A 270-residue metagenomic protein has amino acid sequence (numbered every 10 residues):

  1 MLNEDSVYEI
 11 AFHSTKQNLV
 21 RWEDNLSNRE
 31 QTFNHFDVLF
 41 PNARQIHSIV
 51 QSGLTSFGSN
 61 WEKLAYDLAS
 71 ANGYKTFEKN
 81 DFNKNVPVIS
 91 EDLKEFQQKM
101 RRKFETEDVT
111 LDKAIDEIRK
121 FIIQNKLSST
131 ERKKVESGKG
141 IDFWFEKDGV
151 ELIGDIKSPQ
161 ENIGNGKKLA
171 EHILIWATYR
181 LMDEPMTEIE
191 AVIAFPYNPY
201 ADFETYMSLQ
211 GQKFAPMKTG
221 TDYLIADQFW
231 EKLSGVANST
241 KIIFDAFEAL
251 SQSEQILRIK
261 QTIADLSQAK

Functional and structural regions predicted by a protein language model:
M1-P87, D265-K270: Nuclease-adjacent, charged terminal/linker segments that flank catalytic cores
D5, E9, T130-K133, A194-N198: Extended alpha-helical scaffold and adjacent linker segments that couple domains and build interaction/assembly
Q17-V20, F36-L39, W61-A65, K79-Q98 (+3 more regions): Charge-enriched interaction surfaces
V50-Q51, N125-R132, I156-G164: Surface-exposed cleft-lining segments at the edges of enzyme active sites
A69, I141-Q160: Conserved catalytic cores of phosphodiester-cleaving nucleases, focusing on short active-site segments
D81-D148: Active-site metal-binding core of divalent-cation-utilizing nuclease and nuclease-like domains
P159-D183: Mg2+/Mn2+-dependent nuclease catalytic core
I163, I189-K270: Domain-level recognition of nuclease-like catalytic cores that cleave nucleotide substrates
